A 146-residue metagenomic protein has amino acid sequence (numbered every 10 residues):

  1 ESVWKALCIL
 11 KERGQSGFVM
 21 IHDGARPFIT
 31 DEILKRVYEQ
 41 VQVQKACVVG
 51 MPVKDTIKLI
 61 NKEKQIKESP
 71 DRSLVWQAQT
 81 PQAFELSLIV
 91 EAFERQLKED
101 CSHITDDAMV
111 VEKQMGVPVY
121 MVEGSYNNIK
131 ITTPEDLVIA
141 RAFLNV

Functional and structural regions predicted by a protein language model:
E1-K62, Q79: Conserved beta-loop-beta/alpha segment of the NTase-like Rossmann-fold superfamily that binds/positions NTPs
K11-G17, V43, N61-K67, R95-S102 (+1 more regions): Short, glycine- and charge-enriched coil/turn segments that flank and shape catalytic ligand pockets
G17-M20, K45-V48, T56, Q65-K67 (+4 more regions): Structural motif
R26, A46-V48, K67, P81 (+2 more regions): A residue-level structural signature of the nucleotidyltransferase/glycosyltransferase Rossmann-like core
Y38-E39, E63-S69, V138-I139: Short, hinge-like loop/turn segments at secondary-structure boundaries
L59-F84: Short, flexible, basic/aromatic active-site loop/helix in glycosyltransferases
W76-V146: Conserved alpha/beta core of the MobA/IspD/sugar-nucleotide pyrophosphorylase nucleotidyltransferase superfamily
